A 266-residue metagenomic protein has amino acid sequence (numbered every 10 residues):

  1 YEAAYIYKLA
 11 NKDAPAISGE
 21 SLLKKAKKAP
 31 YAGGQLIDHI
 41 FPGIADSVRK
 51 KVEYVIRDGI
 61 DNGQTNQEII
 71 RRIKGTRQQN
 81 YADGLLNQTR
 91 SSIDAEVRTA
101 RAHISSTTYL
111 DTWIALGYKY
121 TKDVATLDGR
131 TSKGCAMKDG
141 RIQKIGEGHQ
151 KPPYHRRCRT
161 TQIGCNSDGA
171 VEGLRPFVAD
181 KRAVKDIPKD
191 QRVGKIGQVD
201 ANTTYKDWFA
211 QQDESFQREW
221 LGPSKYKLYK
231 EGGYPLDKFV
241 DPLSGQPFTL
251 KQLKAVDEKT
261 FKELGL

Functional and structural regions predicted by a protein language model:
Y1-Q79, G173-L266: N-terminal leader/targeting and assembly helices and adjacent pre-domain segments
A82-A179: Acidic, glycine-rich two-metal-ion catalytic cores of nucleic acid-processing enzymes
